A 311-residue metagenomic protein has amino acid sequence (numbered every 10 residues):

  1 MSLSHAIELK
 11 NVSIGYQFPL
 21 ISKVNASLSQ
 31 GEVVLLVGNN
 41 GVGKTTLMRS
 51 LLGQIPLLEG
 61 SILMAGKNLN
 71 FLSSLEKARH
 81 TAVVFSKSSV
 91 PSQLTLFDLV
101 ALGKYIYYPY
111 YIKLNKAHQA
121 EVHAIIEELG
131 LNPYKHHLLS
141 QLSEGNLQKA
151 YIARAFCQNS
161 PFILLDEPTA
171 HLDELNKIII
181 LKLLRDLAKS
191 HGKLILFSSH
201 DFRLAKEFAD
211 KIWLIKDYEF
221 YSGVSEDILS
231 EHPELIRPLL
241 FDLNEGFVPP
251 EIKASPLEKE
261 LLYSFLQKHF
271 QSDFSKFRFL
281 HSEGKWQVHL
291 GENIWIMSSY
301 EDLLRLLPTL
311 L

Functional and structural regions predicted by a protein language model:
L52: Helix-to-loop junction immediately C-terminal to a conserved catalytic motif
G60-N68: Conserved ABC transporter NBD signature motif
K116-Y134: Conserved ABC ATPase "signature" region
L138-L142: Conserved ABC ATPase signature
I163-E167: Catalytic Walker B motif of ABC-type/P-loop ATPase nucleotide-binding domains
S199-H200: H-loop/switch region of ABC-family ATPase nucleotide-binding domains
P238-L311: ABC ATPase nucleotide-binding domains
